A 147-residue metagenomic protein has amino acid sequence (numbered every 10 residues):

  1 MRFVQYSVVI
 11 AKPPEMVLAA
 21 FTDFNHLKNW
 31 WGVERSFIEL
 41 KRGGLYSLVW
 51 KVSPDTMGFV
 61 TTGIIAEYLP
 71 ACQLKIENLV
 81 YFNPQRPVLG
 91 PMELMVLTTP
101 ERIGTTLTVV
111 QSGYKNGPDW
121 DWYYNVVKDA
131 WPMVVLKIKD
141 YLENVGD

Functional and structural regions predicted by a protein language model:
R2-P14, V52, A66, T99-T108: Aromatic-glycine hotspot motif
Q5-Y6, N25-V60: Short beta-edge strand/loop motif at the mouth of beta-sheet-based domains
A20-F21, Y68: Conserved catalytic core of Hanks-type protein kinase domains
T22-D23, L136: Solvent-exposed alpha-helix faces
S36-F37, T56-G104, S112: Hydrophobic-ligand binding "helix-grip"
L45-K51, E77-Y81, V110-Y114: Generic short beta-strand segments
G113-D147: A conserved amphipathic terminal alpha-helix motif
